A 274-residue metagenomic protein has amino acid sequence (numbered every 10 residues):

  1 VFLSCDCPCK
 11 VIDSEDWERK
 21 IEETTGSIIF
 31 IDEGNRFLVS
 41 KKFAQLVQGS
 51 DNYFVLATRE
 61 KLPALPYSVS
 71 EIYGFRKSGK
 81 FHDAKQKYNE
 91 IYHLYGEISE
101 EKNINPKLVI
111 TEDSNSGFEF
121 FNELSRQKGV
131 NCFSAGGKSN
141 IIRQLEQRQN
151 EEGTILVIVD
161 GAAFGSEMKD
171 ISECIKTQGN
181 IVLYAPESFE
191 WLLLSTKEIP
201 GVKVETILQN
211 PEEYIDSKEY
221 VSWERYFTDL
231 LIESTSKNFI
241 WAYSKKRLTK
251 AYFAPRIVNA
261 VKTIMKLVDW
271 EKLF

Functional and structural regions predicted by a protein language model:
V1-D16: Conserved P-loop
D6-C7, D51-Y53, Q127-S134: A generic structural motif
E15-E22, G26-S27, N35-R36, S40-F43 (+1 more regions): Acidic, divalent-metal-binding catalytic cores of TOPRIM and closely related two-metal-ion phosphodiester/pyrophosphate
F30-D32, N52-E60: Structural recognition of the conserved hydrophobic beta-strand(s) that form the central parallel beta-sheet of P-loop
K42-V55: Conserved catalytic/switch belt of AAA+ P-loop NTPases
K61-P66: Conserved H-loop
